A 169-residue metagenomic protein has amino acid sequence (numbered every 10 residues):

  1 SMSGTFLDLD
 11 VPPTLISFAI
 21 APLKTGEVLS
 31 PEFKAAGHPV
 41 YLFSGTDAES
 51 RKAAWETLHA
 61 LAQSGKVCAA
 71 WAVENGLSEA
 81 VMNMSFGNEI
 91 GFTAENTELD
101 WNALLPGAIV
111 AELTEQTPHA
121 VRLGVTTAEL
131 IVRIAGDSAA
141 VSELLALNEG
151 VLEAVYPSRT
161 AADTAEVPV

Functional and structural regions predicted by a protein language model:
S1-A103, T114-V169: Intein/HINT protein-splicing elements and their conserved insertion hotspots or analogous self-processing inserts
L105-G107: Cofactor-binding beta-sheet edge motifs in enzyme active sites
I109-E112: A generic structural motif
